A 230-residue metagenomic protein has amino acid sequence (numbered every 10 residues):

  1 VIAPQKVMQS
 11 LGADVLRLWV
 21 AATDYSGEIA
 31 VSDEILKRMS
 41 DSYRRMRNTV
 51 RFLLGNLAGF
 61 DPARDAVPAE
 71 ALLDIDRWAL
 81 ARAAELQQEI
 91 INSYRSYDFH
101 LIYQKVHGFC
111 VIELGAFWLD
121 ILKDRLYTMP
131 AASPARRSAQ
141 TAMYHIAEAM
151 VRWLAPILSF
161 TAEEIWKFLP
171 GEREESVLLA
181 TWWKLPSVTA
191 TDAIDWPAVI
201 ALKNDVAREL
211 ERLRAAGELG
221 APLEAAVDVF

Functional and structural regions predicted by a protein language model:
V1-L72, P170-R173, L219: Catalytic adenosine-cofactor/nucleotide-binding cores of aminoacyl-tRNA synthetases and other
Q5, W19-A21, S32, Y103-I112 (+5 more regions): Generic beta-strand/beta-sheet core signal
L18, L53, S93, F109 (+3 more regions): Short alpha-helical functional segments enriched in proximate histidine and acidic residues
V31-M39, D98, A135-M143: Membrane-interfacial loop-to-helix junctions in multi-pass inner-membrane proteins
D41-L54, L73-L86, Q104-L126: Core structural elements
F60-Q88, L119-V229: Acidic, turn-prone loop/beta-hairpin segments
Y94-L101: Short helix-adjacent coil turns
